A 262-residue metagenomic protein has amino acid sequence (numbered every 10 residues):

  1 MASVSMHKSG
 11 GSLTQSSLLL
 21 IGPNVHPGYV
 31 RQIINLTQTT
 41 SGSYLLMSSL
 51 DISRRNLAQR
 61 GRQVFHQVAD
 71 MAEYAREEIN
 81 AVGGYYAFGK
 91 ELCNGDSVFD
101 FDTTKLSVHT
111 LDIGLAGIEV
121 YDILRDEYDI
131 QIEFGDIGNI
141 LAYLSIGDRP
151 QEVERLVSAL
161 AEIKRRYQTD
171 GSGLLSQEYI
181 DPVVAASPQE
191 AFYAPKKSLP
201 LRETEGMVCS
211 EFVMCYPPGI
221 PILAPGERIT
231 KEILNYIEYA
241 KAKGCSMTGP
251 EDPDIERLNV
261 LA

Functional and structural regions predicted by a protein language model:
M1-R31, Q38-S49: Active-site PLP attachment segment
H7-K8, L36-S43, G61-F65, H109-G114 (+3 more regions): Hydrophobic alpha-helical scaffolding
S12, V25-G28, S41, L45-S48 (+10 more regions): Conserved active-site and cofactor/substrate-binding residues in soluble primary-metabolism enzymes
L18, P27, R31, M47-A58 (+6 more regions): Predominant activation on well-ordered alpha-helical scaffold segments within soluble catalytic domains
R54, A58-G95: Conserved PLP-dependent catalytic core of the aminotransferase class-I/II
N80-G249: Conserved C-terminal alpha-helix-loop-beta "cap" of PLP-dependent enzymes that closes/shapes the active-site mouth
S246-A262: Charge-dense polyanion-binding interfaces
